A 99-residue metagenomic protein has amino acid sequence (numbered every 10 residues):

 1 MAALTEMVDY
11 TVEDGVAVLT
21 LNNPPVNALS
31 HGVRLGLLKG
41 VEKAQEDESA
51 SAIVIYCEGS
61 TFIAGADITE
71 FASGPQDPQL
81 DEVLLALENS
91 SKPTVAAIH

Functional and structural regions predicted by a protein language model:
M1-E58: Conserved CoA-thioester-binding segment of acyl-CoA-metabolizing enzymes
P24, S90-K92: Hydrophobic alpha-helix-in-membranes signature
E42, S49, Y56-N89: Glycine- (often His-adjacent) and acidic-residue-rich active-site loop that binds/positions the CoA thioester
K92-H99: A short, small-residue-rich loop immediately preceding and capping a beta-strand
